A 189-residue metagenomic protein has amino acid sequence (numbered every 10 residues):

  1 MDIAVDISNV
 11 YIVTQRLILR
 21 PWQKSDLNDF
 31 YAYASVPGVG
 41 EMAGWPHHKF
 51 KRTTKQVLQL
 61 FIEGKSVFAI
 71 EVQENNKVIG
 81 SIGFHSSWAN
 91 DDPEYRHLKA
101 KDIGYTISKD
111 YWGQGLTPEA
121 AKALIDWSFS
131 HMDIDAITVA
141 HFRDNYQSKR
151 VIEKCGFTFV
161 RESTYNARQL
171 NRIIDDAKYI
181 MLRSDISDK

Functional and structural regions predicted by a protein language model:
M1-E41, E71-K189: Acyl-donor (CoA/ACP) binding surface of acyl/acetyltransferases
G38-Q59: Conserved GNAT-fold acetyl-CoA-binding loop/helix
H47-F50, F61, S128, D135: Hydrophobic alpha-helical elements and their junctions with loops/disorder across both membrane and soluble proteins
L58-A69: A short helix-loop-beta-strand connector motif used in the catalytic cores of GNAT acetyltransferases and, in some
